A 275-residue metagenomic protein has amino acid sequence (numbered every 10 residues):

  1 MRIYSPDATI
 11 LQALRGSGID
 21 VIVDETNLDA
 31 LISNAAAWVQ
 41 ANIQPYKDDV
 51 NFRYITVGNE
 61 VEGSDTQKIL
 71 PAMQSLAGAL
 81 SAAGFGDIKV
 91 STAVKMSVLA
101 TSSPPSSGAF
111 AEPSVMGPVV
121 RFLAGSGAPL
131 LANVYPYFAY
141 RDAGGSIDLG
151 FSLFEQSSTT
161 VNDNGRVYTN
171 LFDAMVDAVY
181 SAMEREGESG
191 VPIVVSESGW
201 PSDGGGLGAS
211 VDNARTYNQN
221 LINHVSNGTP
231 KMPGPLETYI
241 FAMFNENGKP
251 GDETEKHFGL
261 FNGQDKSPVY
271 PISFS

Functional and structural regions predicted by a protein language model:
M1, I55, L130, V195-E197 (+1 more regions): Conserved, mostly hydrophobic/aromatic
M1-A13, D20: Catalytic domains of carbohydrate-active enzymes, especially glycoside hydrolases
S5-D7, E25, V61, V94-V98 (+3 more regions): Active-site-proximal loop/turn and secondary-structure-junction residues that shape catalytic pockets, frequently
A8-L11, A36-Q44, I69-G78, M116 (+3 more regions): Generic structural signal for well-ordered alpha-helices, preferentially at hydrophobic/aromatic core positions
A13-A111, V195: Substrate-binding cleft of extracellular glycoside hydrolase catalytic domains
Q74-I88, P104-S157: Aromatic/basic-lined ligand-recognition segments that form π-stacking hydrophobic pockets flanked by Lys/Arg to engage
Y135, A139-G204, M232: Glycoside hydrolase catalytic-domain groove-lining segments
D203-S275: Aromatic-rich peripheral "rim/lid" segments of glycoside hydrolase catalytic domains that contact and position glycan
